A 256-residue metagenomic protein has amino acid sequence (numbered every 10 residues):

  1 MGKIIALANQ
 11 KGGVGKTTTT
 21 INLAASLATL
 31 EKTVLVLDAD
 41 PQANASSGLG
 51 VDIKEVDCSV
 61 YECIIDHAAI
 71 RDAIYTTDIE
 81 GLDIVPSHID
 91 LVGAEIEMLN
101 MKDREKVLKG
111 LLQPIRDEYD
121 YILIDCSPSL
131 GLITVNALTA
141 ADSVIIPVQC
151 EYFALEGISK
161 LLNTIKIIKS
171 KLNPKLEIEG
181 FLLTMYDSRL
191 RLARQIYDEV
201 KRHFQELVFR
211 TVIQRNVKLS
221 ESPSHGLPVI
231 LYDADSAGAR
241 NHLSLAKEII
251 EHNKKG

Functional and structural regions predicted by a protein language model:
M1-G256: P-loop NTP-binding core
